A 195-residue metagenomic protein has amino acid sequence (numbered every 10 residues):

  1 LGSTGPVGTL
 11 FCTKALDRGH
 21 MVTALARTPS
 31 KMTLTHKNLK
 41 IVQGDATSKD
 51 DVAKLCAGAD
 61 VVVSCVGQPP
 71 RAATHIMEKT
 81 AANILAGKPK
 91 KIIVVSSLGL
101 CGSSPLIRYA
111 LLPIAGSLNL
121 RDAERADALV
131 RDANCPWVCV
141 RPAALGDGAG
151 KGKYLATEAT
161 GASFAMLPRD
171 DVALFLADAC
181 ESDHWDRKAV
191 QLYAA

Functional and structural regions predicted by a protein language model:
L1-R18: N-terminal Rossmann NAD(P)H-binding glycine-rich loop of SDR-like oxidoreductase domains
L25-S30, D45-A46: N-terminal Rossmann-fold cofactor-binding loop
K40-A59: Conserved Rossmann-fold cofactor-binding substructure of NAD(P)-dependent oxidoreductases
S64-C65, P69-I93, R121-R125: NAD(P)-cofactor binding segment of oxidoreductase domains
R71, G99-S104, L145-G148: Conserved catalytic-site region of short-chain dehydrogenase/reductase
S104, A149-Y154, A179-K188: Glycine/proline-rich active-site loop of Rossmann-fold NAD(P)-dependent oxidoreductases
D122, V140, F164-A177, K188: Substrate-positioning beta->alpha
A128-A149: Conserved beta-loop-beta element that borders a ligand/cofactor-binding pocket
